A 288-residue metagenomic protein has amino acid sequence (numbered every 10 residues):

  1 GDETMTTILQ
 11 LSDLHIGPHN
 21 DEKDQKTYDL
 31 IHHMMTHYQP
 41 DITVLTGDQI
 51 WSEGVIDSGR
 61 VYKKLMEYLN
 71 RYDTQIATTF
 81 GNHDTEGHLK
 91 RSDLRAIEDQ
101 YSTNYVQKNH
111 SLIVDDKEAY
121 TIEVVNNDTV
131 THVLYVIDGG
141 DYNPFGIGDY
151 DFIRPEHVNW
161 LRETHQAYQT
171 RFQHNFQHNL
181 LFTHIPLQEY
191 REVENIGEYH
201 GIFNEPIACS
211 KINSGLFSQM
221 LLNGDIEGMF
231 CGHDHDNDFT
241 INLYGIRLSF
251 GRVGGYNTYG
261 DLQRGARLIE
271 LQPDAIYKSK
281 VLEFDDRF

Functional and structural regions predicted by a protein language model:
G1-L65, N70: N-terminal active-site segment of His-dependent metallophosphoesterases
T6-P18, T131-D141, F182, R247-V253: Active-site-proximal beta-strand elements of phosphoester/diester hydrolases
D13, I31, T43, D48 (+7 more regions): Divalent metal-coordination and catalytic microenvironments
G17-N20, W51-G54, T78-K90, Y142-F145 (+3 more regions): Active-site environment of divalent metal-dependent phosphoester hydrolases
H19-K23, G47-E67, T85-N104, V193 (+1 more regions): Metal-dependent catalytic neighborhoods of phosphoester/phosphodiester hydrolases
Y38-I42, V133-V136, G148-D238: His/acidic metal-ligating clusters that form di-metal
V61-H174, R267-Q272: Extended active-site neighborhood of metal-dependent phosphoesterases/phosphodiesterases
T121-D128, L216-N223, H235-F288: Binuclear metal-dependent phosphoesterase catalytic core
